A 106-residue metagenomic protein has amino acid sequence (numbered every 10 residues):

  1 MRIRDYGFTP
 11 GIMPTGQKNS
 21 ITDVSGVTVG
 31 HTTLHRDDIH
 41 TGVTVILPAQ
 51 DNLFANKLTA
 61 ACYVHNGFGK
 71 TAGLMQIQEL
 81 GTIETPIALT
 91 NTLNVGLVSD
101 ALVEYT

Functional and structural regions predicted by a protein language model:
M1-T106: Alpha/propeptide regions of enzymes that mature by internal proteolysis
